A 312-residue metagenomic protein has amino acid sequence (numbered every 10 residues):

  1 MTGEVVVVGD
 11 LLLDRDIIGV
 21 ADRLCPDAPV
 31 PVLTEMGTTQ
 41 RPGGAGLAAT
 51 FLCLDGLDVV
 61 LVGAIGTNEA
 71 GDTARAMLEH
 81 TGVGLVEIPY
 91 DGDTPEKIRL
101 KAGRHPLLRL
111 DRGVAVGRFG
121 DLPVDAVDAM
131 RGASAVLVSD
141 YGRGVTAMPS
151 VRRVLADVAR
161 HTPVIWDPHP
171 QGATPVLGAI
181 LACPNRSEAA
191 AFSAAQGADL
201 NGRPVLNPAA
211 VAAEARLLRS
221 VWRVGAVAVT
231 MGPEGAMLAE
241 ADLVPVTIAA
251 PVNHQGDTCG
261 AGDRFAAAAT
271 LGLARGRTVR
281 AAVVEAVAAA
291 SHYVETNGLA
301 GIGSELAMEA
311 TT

Functional and structural regions predicted by a protein language model:
E4-V5, L13-V138, G303-T312: Conserved N-terminal subdomain of the carbohydrate kinase-like
G9, G63-G66, P168, M231: Short beta-strand/turn micro-motifs composed of small residues that flank or help shape donor/cofactor-binding pockets
D10-L11, Y141, R264: Active-site metal-binding loops of divalent metal-dependent hydrolases
R23-L33, N185, A198-N201, V246-A250: Short glycine/proline- and charge-enriched loop/turn segments that cap or connect secondary-structure elements
A115-R118, R143-T146, G172, Q255-G256: Short, small-residue-enriched loops and turns at beta-alpha junctions that line or gate enzyme active sites
R143-P245: Conserved phosphate/ATP/ADP-binding segment of small-molecule kinases
V221-A226, D242-V246, A250-T311: Conserved post-catalytic alpha-helical subdomain immediately downstream of the catalytic base and nucleotide-binding
